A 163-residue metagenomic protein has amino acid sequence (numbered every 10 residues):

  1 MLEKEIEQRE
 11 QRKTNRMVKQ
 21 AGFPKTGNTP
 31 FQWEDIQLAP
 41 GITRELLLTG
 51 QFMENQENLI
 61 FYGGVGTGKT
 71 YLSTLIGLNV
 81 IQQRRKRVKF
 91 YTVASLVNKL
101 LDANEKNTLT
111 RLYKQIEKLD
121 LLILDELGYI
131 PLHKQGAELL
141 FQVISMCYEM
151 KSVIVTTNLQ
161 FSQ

Functional and structural regions predicted by a protein language model:
M1-P24: Interdomain "pre-motor" coupling segment immediately N-terminal to P-loop NTPase/helicase cores
G27-G50: N-terminal pre-Walker A segment at the start of P-loop NTPase domains
E54-I60: Pre-Walker A (Motif I) flank of P-loop NTPase domains
V65: The conserved Walker
K69: Conserved lysine of the Walker
L72, I76: Hydrophobic positions on the alpha1 helix immediately C-terminal to the Walker A/P-loop
G77-F90: Post-Walker A helix-loop "phosphate-sensing" segment adjacent to the P-loop in P-loop NTPases
L96-E117, L127-Q163: Replace "adjacent to P-loop NTPase cores in ATP/GTP-dependent enzymes" with "adjacent to NTP-binding cores
